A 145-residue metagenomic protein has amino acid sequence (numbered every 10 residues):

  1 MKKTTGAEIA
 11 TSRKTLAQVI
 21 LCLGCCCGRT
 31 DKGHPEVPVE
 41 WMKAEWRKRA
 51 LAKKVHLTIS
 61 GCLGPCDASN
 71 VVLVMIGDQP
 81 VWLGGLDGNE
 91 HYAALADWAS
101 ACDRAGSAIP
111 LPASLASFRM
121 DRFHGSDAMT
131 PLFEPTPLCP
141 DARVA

Functional and structural regions predicted by a protein language model:
M1-A7, G24, K48, H56 (+1 more regions): Generic, low-specificity signal for short hydrophobic/alpha-helical stretches with a mild N-terminal bias, encompassing
K2-C27, E134, L138-A145: Polybasic, low-complexity association/targeting segments
I9-I20, K43-P65: Immediate flanking context of iron-sulfur cluster ligation sites
A17-K32, T58-I76: Local cysteine-cluster metal-coordination motifs and their immediate loop/turn environment, predominantly Fe-S cluster
G33-V55, L83-A99: Ferredoxin-type iron-sulfur electron-transfer modules in oxidoreductases and energy-metabolism complexes
A52-S60, A93-L95, A108-L111, F118-D121: Low-complexity, flexible helical/coil segments
A68, L73-Q79, L83-L86, A99-A145: Short flanking/linker segments adjacent to small metal-binding domains or redox-active Cys/His motifs
